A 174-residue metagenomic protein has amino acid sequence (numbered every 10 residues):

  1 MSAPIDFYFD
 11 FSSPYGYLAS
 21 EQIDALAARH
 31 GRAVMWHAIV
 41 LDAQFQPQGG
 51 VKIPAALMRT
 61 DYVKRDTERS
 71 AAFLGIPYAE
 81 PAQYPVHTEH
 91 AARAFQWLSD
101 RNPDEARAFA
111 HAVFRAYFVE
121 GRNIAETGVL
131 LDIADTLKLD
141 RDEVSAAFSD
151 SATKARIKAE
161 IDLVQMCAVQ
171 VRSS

Functional and structural regions predicted by a protein language model:
A3-D6, F11-R32, D100-D104, A108 (+1 more regions): C-terminal cap of thioredoxin/glutaredoxin-like
F11, Y15-Y117: Structural alpha/beta surface segment adjacent to cysteine/selenocysteine redox centers across thiol/disulfide enzymes
